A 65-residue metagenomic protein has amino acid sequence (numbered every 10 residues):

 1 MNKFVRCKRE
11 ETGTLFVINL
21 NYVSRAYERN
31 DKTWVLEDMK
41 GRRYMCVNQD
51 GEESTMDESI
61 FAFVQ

Functional and structural regions predicted by a protein language model:
N2-F16, Y22-Q65: Acidic, Ser/Thr- and proline-rich intrinsically disordered linker/docking segments of eukaryotic scaffolds
